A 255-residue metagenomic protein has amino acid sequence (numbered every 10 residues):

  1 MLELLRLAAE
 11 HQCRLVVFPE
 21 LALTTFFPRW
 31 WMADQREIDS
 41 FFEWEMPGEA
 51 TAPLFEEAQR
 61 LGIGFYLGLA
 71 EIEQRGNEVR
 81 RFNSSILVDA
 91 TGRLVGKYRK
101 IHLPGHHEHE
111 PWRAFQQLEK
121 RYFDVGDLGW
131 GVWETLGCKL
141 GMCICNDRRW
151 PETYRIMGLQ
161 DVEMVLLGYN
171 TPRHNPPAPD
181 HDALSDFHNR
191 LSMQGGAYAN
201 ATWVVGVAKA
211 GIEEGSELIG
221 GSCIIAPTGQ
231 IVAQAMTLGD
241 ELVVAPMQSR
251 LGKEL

Functional and structural regions predicted by a protein language model:
M1-V16, E152-D161: Short amphipathic alpha-helices and their capping/turn segments at secondary-structure boundaries
L15-F27: Short, solvent-exposed beta-strand-terminating loops
T24, I86, K97-P104, C223 (+1 more regions): Short beta->alpha transition motifs characteristic of CBS
T24-D39, R75-R81: Metal-dependent catalytic neighborhoods of phosphoester/phosphodiester hydrolases
E43-Y66, K139, C145-L242: CN hydrolase (nitrilase-like) catalytic-core segments centered on the catalytic cysteine and neighboring Lys/Glu
E56, E73-P177, H181-L191: Active-site catalytic loop in hydrolytic enzyme cores
L67-L69, S84-L87, G131-W133, S222-I224 (+1 more regions): Short beta-strand scaffold segments in enzyme catalytic cores
R250-L255: A short C-terminal boundary segment appended to hydrolase-like catalytic domains
